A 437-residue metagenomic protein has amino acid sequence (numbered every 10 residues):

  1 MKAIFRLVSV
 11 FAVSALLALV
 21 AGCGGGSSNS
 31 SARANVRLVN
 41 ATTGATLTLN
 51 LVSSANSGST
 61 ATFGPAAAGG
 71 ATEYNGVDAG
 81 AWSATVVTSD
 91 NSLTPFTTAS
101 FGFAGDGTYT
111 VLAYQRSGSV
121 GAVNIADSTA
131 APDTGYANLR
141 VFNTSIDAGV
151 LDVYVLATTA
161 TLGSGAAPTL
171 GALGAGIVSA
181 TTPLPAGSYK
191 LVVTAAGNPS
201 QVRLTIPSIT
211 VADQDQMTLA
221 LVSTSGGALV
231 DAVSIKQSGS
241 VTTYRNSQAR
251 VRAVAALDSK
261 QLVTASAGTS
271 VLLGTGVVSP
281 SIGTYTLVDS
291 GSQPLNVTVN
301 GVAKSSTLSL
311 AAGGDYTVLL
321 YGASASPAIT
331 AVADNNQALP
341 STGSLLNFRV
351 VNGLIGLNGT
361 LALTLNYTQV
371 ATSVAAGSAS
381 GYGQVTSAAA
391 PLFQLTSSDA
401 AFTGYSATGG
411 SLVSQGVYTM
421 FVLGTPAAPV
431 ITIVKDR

Functional and structural regions predicted by a protein language model:
M1-A12: Bacterial N-terminal signal peptides that target proteins for export
A18-G22: C-terminal motif of bacterial Sec signal peptides marking the signal peptidase cleavage site
C23-R437: Intrinsically disordered, low-complexity polar regions and short flexible loop motifs
